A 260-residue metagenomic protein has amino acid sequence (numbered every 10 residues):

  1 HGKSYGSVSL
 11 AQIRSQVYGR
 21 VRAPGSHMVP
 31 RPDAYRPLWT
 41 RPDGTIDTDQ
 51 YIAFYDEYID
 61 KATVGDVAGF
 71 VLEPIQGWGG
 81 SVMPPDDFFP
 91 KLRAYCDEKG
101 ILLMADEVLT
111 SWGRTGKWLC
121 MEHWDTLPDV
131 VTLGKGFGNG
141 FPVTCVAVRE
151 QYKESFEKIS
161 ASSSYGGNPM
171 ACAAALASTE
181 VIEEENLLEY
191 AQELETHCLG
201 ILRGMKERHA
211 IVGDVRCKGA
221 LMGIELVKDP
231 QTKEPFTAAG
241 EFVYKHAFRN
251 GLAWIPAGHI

Functional and structural regions predicted by a protein language model:
H1-I260: Conserved N-terminal phosphate-binding loop of PLP-dependent enzymes in the Aspartate aminotransferase
